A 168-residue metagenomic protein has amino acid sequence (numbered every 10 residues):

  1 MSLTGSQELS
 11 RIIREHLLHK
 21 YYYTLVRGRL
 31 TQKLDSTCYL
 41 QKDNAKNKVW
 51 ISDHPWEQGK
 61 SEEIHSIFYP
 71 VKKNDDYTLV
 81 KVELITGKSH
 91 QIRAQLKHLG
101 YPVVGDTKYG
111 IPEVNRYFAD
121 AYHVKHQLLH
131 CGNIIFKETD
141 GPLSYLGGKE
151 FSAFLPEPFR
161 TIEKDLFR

Functional and structural regions predicted by a protein language model:
M1-R168: RNA pseudouridine synthases
